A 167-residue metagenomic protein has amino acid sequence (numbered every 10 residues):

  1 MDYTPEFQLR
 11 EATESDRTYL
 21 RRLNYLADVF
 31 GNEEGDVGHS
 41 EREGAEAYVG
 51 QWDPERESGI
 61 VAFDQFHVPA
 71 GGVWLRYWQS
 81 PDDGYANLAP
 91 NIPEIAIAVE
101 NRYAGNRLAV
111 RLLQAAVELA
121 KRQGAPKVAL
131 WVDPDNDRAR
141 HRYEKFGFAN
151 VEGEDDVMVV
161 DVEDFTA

Functional and structural regions predicted by a protein language model:
M1-T18, D164-A167: Conserved N-terminal entry element of GNAT/NAT acetyltransferase domains
R22-H39, Q51: Helix-loop element at the rim of GNAT/NAT acetyltransferase active sites that forms part of the acceptor-substrate
D36-Q65: Active-site rim helix/loop that mediates acceptor-substrate recognition in acyltransferases
V61, V68-Y77: Conserved beta-strand in the GNAT
F63, E94-G105: A short, internal acetyl-CoA/4′-phosphopantetheine-binding micro-motif in the GNAT/acyltransferase core
Q79-L88: A short, polar/charged loop-to-alpha-helix boundary motif
A89-P93, P126-R140, E144-A167: C-terminal "cap" of GNAT-fold acetyltransferases
G105-R122, H141-K145: Conserved acetyl-CoA-binding loop-helix of GNAT-fold acetyltransferases
